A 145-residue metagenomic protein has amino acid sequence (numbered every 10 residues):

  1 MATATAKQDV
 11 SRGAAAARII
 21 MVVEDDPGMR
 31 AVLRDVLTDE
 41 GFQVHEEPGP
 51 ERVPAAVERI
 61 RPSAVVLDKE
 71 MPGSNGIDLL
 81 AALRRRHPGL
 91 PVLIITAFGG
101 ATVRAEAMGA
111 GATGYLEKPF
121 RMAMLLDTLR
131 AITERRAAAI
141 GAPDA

Functional and structural regions predicted by a protein language model:
E24: Conserved acidic carboxylate
P27-H45: Two-component/phosphorelay signaling modules centered on CheY-like receiver
P48-G49, N75-D78: Acidic catalytic/metal-coordinating carboxylates
I60-V66: Active-site beta3 strand of CheY-like receiver
D78, G99-L116: Alpha4 helix (beta4-alpha4-beta5 surface) of REC/receiver domains from two-component response regulators
T102, F120-L129: C-terminal output helix
